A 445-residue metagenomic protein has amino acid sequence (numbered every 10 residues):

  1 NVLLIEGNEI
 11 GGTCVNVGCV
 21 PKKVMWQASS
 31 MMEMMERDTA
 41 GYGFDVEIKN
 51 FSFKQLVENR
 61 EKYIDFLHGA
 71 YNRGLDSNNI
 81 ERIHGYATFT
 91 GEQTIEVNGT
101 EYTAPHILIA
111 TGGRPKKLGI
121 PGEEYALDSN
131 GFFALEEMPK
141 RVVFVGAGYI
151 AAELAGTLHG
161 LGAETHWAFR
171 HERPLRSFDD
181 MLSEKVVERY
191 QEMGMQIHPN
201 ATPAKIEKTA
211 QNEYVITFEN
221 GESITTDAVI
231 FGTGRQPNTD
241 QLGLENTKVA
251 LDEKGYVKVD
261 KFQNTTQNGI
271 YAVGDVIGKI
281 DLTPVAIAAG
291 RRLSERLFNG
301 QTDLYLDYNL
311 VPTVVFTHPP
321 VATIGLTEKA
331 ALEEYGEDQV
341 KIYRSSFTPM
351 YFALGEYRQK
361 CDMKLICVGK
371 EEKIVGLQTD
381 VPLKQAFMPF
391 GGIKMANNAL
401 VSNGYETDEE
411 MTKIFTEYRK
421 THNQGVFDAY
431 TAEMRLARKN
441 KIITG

Functional and structural regions predicted by a protein language model:
N1, I5-M138, H171-L175, D180-L182 (+4 more regions): Glycine-rich flavin
G7-N8, V145-G148, D275, K279: Glycine-rich Rossmann-fold phosphate-binding loop(s) that bind the pyrophosphate of adenine dinucleotide cofactors
C19, T111-E164, Q196-I197, E245-F262 (+1 more regions): Glycine-rich dinucleotide-binding loop and its adjacent helix/turn
H68, E137-K140, G146, I150 (+5 more regions): Structural/interface elements that position substrates and couple domains in central-metabolism enzymes
E81-H84, T88-E96, L161-K261, E333-D338 (+1 more regions): A Rossmann-like FAD-binding core segment of flavoenzymes
E123-P139, S223-G300, G391: FAD-site-proximal beta/loop scaffold in flavoenzymes
D179, E192, P203-A204, V276-L383 (+2 more regions): Mid-to-C-terminal Rossmann-like scaffold of FAD/NAD(P)H-dependent oxidoreductases
F390-G445: Non-catalytic terminal extensions of PLP-dependent enzymes
